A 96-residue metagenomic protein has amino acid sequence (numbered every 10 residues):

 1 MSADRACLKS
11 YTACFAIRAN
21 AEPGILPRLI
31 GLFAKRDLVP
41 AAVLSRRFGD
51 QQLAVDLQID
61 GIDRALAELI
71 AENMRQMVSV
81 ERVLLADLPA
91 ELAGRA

Functional and structural regions predicted by a protein language model:
M1-A96: A conserved regulatory-domain signal marking ACT and ACT-like small-molecule sensing domains and adjacent regulatory
